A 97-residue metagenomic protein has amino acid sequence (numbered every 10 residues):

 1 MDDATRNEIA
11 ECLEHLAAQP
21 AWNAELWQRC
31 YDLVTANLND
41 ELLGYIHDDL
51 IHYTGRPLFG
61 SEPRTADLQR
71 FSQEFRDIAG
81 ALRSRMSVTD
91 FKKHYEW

Functional and structural regions predicted by a protein language model:
M1-D32, H94: Short terminal alpha-helical segments
R6, T54-W97: Amphipathic alpha-helical binding modules
A10-L13, W27-Y31, L50, S72-F75 (+1 more regions): Generic L/I/V-rich hydrophobic alpha-helical segments across diverse proteins
H15-A18, A36, H52-G60: General structural signal for alpha-helix termini and helix-helix connectors
L26-V34, E41, A66: Sequence/structural signature of long amphipathic alpha-helices that form protein-protein interaction faces
N39-Y53: Short, well-ordered alpha-helical segments that carry or flank key catalytic/ligand-binding motifs at enzyme/regulatory
